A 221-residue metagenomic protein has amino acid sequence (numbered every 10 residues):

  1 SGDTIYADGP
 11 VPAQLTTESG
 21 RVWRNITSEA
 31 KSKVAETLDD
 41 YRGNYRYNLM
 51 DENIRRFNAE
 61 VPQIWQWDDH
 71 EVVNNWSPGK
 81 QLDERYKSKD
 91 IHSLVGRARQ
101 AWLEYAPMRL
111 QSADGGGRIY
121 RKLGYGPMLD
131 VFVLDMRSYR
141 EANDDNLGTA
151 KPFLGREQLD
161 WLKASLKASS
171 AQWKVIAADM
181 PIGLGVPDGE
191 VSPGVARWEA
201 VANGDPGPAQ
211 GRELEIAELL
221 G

Functional and structural regions predicted by a protein language model:
S1-G221: Metal-dependent phosphoester/phosphodiester hydrolase catalytic core
